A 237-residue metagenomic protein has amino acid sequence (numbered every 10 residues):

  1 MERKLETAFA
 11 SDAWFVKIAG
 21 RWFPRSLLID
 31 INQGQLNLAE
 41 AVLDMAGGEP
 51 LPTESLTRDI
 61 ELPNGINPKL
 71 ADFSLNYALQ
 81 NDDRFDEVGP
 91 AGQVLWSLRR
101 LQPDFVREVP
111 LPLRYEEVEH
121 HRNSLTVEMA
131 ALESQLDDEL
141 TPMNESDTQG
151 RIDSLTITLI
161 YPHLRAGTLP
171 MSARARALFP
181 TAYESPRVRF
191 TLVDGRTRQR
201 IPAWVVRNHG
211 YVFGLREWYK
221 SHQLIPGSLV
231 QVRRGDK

Functional and structural regions predicted by a protein language model:
M1, L27-E54, R58-P63, A78-Q80 (+1 more regions): Positively charged, polyanion-binding regions of nucleic-acid-associated proteins
E2-L38, L70-E128: Charged low-complexity interaction tracts in eukaryotic proteins
K17-E40, G47, N67-P68, G167-P186: Short alpha-helical segments that sit at the start of domains
E49-S55, E117-T148: Leucine-rich, amphipathic alpha-helical/linker segments
L132-Q199: Extended boundary segments
G195-V212: Short, basic/aromatic beta-hairpin or loop at an interaction surface
W218-Y219, Q231-K237: Short, charged beta-turn/beta-strand-edge "cap" motif at the junction between a beta-strand and an adjacent loop
P226-G227: Loop/turn positions that initiate beta-strands
